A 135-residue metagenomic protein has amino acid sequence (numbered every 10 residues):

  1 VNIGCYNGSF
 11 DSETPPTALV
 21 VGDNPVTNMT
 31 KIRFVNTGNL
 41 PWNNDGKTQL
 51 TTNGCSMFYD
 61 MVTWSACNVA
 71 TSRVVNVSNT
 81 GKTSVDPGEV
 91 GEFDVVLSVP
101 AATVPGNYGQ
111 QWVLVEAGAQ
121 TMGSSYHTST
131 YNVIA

Functional and structural regions predicted by a protein language model:
V1, Y131-A135: Interdomain boundary/hinge segments at the C-termini of tandem beta-sandwich modules
V1-D23: Low-complexity, acidic Ser/Thr/Pro/Gly-rich terminal tails and inter-domain linkers that flank the onset of structured
V21, T80-G91, T121: Short proline/glycine- and polar residue-rich coil/turn motifs
D23-K31, P105-Q110: Short, solvent-exposed loop/turn segments enriched in Ser/Thr/Gly
T27-T30, S84-V96: Short Pro-Gly-centered flexible turn/kink motifs
V35-S72, Q111-V115: Short acidic, flexible loop segments centered on an aromatic residue
W42, G118-T128: Beta-sandwich strand segments
V96-P105: Short, surface-exposed loop/turn segments at beta-strand-coil junctions that are enriched for proline with nearby
